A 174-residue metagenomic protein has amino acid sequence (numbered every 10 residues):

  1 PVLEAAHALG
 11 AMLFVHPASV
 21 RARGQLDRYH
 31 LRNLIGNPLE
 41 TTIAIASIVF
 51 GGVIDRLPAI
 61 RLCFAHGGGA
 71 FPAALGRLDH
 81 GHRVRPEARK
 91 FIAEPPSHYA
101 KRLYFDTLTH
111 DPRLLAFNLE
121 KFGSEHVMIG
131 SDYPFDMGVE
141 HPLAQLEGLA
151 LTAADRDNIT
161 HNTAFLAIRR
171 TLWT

Functional and structural regions predicted by a protein language model:
P1-H126: Catalytic pocket-lining loop regions of alpha/beta-barrel enzymes, especially the amidohydrolase/enolase/GH5 lineages
I60, Y104-F105, T109-M128, P134-T174: Mid-to-C-terminal alpha-helical segments outside catalytic/metal-binding sites
